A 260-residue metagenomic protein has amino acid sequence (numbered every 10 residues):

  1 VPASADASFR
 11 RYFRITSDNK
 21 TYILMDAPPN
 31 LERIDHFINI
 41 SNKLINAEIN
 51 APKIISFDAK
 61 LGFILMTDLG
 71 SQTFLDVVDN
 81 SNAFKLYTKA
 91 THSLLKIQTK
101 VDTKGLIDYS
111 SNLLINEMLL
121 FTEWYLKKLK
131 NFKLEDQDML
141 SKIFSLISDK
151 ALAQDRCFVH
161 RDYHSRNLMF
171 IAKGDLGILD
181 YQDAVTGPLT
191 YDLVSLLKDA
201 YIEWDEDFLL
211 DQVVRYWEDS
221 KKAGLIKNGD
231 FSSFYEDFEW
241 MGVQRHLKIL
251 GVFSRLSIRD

Functional and structural regions predicted by a protein language model:
V1-D6: Protein kinase glycine-rich loop
F9-T16, L24, I97, S145-L193 (+1 more regions): Active-site acidic catalytic loop and adjacent metal/ATP-binding pocket of ATP-dependent phosphoryl transfer enzymes
F13-I115, L120, K127-K130, L152-A153: ATP-binding pocket architecture of kinase catalytic cores
L86, H160, V185-L189, Y235-V243: Secondary-structure capping and boundary motifs in well-ordered enzyme cores
S111-I115, S165, F170, V185-G187 (+1 more regions): Glycan-recognition and catalytic cores of secretory/periplasmic carbohydrate-active enzymes
L119-L129, L189-I226, W240-R259: Active-site activation/catalytic loop segments of kinase-like enzymes and analogous catalytic loops in related
F132-K142: Central P-loop NTPase core of STAND/AAA+ ATPases
I226-E236: Histidine/acidic-rich helix-loop-helix segments that form or flank divalent-metal centers in metalloenzyme catalytic
